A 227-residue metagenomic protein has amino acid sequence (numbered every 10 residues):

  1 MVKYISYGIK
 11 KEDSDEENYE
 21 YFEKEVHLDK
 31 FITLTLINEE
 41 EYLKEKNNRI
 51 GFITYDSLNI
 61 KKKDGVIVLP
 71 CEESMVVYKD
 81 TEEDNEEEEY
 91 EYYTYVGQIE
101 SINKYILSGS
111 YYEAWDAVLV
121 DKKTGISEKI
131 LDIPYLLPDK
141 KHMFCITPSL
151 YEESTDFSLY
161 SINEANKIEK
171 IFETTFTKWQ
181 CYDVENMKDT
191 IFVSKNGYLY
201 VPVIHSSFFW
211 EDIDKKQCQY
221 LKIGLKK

Functional and structural regions predicted by a protein language model:
M1-G109: Terminal domain-start segments
D64, A114-V118, E152-S161, Y200-G224: Structural motif
Y95-D132: Acidic/His-rich structured neighborhood in mature extracellular/periplasmic domains
V96-S101, P134-C145, V184-N186, T190-L199: Blade-terminus and WD-like Trp-Asp/Gly-His loop motifs, strongest in beta-propeller folds
D121-T124, I162-A165, K226: Short loop/turn segments that connect beta-strands within beta-propeller blades
K123-T155: Mid-length scaffold segments of soluble, non-membrane domains
E128-Y135, K167-T177, K222: Beta-propeller fold detector
I171-D189: Conserved blade-ending motifs and adjacent loop-strand segments that build the rim/top face of beta-propeller domains
